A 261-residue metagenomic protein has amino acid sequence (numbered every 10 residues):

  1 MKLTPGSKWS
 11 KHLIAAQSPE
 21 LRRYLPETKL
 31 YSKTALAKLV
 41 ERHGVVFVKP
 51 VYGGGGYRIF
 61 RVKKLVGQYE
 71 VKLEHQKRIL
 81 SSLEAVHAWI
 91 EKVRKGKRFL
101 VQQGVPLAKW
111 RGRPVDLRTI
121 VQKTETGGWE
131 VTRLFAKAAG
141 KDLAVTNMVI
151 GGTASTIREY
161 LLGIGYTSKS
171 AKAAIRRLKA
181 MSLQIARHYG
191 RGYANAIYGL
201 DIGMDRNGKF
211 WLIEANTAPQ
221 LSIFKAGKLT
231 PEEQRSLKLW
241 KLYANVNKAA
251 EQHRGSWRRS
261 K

Functional and structural regions predicted by a protein language model:
M1-W110: Active-site nucleotide/adenylate-binding loops and adjacent lid/helix of ATP-dependent enzymes
M1-W9, L13, G163-K169, A173-R176 (+3 more regions): C-terminal active-site "lid" helix and adjoining low-complexity regulatory extension at the edge of ATP-using catalytic
L25, R98, T132-S155, L161-G163 (+1 more regions): Acidic, PEST-like segments
Y57, V115-L117, L200: Change "...and in nucleic-acid phosphodiester-cleaving endonucleases..." to "...and in nucleic-acid processing enzymes
L65, I120-T124, G203-N207: Short beta-strand micro-motifs enriched in acidic
H75-G152: Phosphate-binding site of ATP-dependent enzymes
V93, Q103-V105, D142-G203: A long amphipathic alpha-helix within ATP-dependent nucleotide-binding catalytic cores
